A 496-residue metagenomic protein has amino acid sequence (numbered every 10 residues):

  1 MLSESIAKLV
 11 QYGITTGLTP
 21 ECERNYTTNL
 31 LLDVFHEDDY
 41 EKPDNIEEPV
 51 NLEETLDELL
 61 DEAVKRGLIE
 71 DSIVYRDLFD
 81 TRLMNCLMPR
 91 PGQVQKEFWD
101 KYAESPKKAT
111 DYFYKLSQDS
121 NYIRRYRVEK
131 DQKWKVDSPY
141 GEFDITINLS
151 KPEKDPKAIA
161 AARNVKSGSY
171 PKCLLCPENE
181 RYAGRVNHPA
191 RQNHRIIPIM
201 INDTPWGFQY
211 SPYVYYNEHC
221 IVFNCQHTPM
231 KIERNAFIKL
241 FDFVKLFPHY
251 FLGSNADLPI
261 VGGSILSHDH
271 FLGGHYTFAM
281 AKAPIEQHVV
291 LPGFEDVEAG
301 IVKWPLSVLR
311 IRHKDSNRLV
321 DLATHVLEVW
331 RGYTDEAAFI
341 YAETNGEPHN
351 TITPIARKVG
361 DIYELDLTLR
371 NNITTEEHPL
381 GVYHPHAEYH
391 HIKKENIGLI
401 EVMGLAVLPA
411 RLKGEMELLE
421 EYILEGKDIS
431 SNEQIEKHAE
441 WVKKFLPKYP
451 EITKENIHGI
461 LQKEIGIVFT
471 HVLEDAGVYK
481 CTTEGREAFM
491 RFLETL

Functional and structural regions predicted by a protein language model:
M1-V222, Q226-P229, P305, V320-A323 (+2 more regions): Active-site microenvironments that recognize anionic phosphate/pyrophosphate groups
Q192-R195, H227-L252: Helical scaffold of the NTase/Pol beta-like nucleotidyltransferase catalytic core
W206-S211, A236, L240-V244, V290-V297: Structured alpha-helical segments in the cores of large, soluble enzyme domains
K239-F243, H325, V468: Amphipathic alpha-helical segments that form well-ordered structural scaffolds and often line/cohere around active
V244-S264, G273-T334: Catalytic or ion-translocation cores adjacent to nucleophile or general acid/base/metal-coordination motifs in diverse
P259-S267, N345-T351: Beta-rich nucleic-acid/ligand-interaction surfaces
